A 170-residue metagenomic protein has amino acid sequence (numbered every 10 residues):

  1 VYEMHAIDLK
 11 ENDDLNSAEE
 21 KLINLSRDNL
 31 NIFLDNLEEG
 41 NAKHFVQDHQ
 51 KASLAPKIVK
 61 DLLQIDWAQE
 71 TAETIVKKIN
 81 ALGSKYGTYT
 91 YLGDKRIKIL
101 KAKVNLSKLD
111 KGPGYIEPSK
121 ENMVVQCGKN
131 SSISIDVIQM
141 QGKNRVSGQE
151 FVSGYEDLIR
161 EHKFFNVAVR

Functional and structural regions predicted by a protein language model:
V1-N105: Active-site-proximal loop/hinge segments within enzyme catalytic domains
L63-R170: An anion-binding loop in the catalytic cleft
